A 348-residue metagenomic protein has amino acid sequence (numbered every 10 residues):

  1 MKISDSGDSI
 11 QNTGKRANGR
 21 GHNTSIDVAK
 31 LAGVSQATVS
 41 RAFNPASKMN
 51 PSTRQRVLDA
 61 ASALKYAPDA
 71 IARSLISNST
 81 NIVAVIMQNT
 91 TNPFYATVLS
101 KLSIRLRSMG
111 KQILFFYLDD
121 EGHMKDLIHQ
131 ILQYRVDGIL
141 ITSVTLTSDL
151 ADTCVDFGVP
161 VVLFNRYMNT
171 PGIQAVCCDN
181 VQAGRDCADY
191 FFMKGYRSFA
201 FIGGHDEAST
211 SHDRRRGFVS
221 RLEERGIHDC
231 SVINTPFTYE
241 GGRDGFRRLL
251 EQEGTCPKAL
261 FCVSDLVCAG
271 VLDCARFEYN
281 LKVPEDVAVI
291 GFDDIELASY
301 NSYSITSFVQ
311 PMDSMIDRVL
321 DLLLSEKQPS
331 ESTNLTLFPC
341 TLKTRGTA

Functional and structural regions predicted by a protein language model:
M1-N78: N-terminal helix-turn-helix DNA-binding module of bacterial transcription factors
M1-Q11, R20, N78, I82-D189 (+2 more regions): Alpha-helical recognition/docking segments in bacterial nutrient-uptake and carbohydrate-utilization systems
L31, Q36-R41, L75-T91, Y190 (+1 more regions): Short beta-strand segments enriched in small/hydrophobic residues
M87-T97, F115-H123, R166, V176-D186 (+5 more regions): Hinge/beta->alpha junction and helix N-cap segments in small-molecule ligand-binding domains
V136-S143, A200-I202, I233, G254-S264 (+1 more regions): Periplasmic-binding protein-like
R197-S198, H228-S231, L281-V289: Short acidic capping loops at alpha-helix termini that bridge into adjacent secondary structure
E251-A348: Flexible loop/turn connectors
